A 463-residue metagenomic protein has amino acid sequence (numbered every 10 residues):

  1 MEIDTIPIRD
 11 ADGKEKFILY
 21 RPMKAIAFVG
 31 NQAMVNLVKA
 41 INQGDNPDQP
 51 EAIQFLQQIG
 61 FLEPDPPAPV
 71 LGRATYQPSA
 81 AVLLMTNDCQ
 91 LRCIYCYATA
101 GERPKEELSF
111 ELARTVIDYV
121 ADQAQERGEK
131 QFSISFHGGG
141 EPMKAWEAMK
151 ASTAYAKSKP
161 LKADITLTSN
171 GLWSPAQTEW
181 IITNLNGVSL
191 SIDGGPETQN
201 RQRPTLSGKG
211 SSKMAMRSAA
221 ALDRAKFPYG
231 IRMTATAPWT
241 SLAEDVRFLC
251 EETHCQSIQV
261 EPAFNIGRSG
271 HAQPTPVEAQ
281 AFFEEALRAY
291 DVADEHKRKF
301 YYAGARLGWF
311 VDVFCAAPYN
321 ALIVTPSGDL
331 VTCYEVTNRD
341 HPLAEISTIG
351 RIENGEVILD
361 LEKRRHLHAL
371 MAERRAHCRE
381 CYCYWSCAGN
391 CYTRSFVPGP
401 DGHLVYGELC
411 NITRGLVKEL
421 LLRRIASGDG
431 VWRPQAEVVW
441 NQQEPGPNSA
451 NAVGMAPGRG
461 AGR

Functional and structural regions predicted by a protein language model:
M1-V35, Y301-N411, G415: Accessory C-terminal segments flanking Radical SAM cores
E2-V29, D48-V82, R127, G462: N-terminal [4Fe-4S]-dependent radical SAM core
A33, L37-D48: Short acidic, hydrophobic short linear motifs in intrinsically disordered regions
Y76, A80-L112: Canonical Radical SAM [4Fe-4S] cluster-binding loop centered on the CxxxCxxC motif and its immediate flanking residues
C89, C93, F136, G328: Conserved, mostly hydrophobic/aromatic
A113-H137, A145-A263: Radical SAM/AdoMet-radical enzyme domain recognition
I117-G138, H366, L404-N448: Short Fe-S-cluster ligation motifs
R201-L330, T337-S347: Radical SAM enzyme [4Fe-4S]-AdoMet core and its adjacent flexible, acidic and glycine-rich loops/tails across
